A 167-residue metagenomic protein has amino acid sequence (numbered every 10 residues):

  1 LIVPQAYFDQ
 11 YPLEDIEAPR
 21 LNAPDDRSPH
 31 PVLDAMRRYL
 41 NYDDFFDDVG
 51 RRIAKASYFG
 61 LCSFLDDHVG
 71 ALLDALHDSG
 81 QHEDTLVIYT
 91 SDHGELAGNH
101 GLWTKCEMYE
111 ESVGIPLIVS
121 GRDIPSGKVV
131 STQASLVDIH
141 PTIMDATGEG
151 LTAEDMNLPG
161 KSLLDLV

Functional and structural regions predicted by a protein language model:
L1-Q133, A146-D155: Active-site-proximal cap/lid insertion segments
L136, H140: Zinc-coordinating Cys/His ligand positions in small cysteine/histidine-rich zinc-finger domains
G160-V167: Short, intrinsically disordered, charge-balanced linker/junction segments flanking boundaries in proteins
